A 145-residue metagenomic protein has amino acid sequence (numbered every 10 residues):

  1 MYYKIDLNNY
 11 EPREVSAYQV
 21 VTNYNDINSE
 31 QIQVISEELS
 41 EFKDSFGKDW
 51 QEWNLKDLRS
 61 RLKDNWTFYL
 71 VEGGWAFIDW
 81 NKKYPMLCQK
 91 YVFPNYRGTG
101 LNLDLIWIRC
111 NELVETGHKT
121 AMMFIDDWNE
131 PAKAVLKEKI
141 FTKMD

Functional and structural regions predicted by a protein language model:
M1-N23, D145: Acyl-donor-binding surface of acyltransferase catalytic domains
A17-E37: A short beta-loop-alpha structural element at the N-terminal edge of CoA-dependent acyl/N-acetyltransferase catalytic
V34-W50: Helix-loop element at the rim of GNAT/NAT acetyltransferase active sites that forms part of the acceptor-substrate
S45-P94: A conserved beta-strand-loop-helix scaffold within acyl/acetyltransferase catalytic domains
Q89, I125-D127: A cross-domain feature marking catalytic cores of carbohydrate-active enzymes and several ubiquitous metabolic/repair
V92, G98-E112, A134, E138: Conserved acetyl-CoA-binding loop-helix of GNAT-fold acetyltransferases
L113-I125: Conserved GNAT acetyl-CoA-binding A-motif
D127-D145: Conserved active-site alpha-helix within GNAT-family acetyltransferase domains
